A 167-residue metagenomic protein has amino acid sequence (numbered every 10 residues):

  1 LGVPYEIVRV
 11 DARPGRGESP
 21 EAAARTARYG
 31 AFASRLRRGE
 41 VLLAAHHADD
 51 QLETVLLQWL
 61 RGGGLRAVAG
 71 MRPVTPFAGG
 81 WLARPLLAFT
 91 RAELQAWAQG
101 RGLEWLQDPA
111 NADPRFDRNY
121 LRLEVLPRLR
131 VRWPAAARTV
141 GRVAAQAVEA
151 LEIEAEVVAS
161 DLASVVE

Functional and structural regions predicted by a protein language model:
L1-P127: Core alpha/beta nucleotide-donor-binding catalytic domains of modification enzymes
V10-P14, A27, T75-A78, L123-L126 (+1 more regions): AMP-forming adenylation/ATP pyrophosphatase catalytic core
Q51, V55, E93, A135 (+2 more regions): Exposed alpha-helical structural elements
N111-N119, R138-V148: Internal, active-site/partner-interface "lid" segment
E124, R128-A136: Conserved anion/nucleotide-ligand pocket segment
